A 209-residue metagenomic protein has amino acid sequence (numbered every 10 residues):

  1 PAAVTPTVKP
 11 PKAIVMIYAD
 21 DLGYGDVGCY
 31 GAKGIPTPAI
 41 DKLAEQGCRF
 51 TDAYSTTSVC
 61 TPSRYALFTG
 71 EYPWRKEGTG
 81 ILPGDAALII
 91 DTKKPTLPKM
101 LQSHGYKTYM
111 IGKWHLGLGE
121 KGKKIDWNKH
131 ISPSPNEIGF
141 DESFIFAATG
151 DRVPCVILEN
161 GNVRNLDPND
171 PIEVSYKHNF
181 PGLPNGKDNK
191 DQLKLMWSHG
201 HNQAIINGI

Functional and structural regions predicted by a protein language model:
P1-I209: Formylglycine-dependent sulfatase
